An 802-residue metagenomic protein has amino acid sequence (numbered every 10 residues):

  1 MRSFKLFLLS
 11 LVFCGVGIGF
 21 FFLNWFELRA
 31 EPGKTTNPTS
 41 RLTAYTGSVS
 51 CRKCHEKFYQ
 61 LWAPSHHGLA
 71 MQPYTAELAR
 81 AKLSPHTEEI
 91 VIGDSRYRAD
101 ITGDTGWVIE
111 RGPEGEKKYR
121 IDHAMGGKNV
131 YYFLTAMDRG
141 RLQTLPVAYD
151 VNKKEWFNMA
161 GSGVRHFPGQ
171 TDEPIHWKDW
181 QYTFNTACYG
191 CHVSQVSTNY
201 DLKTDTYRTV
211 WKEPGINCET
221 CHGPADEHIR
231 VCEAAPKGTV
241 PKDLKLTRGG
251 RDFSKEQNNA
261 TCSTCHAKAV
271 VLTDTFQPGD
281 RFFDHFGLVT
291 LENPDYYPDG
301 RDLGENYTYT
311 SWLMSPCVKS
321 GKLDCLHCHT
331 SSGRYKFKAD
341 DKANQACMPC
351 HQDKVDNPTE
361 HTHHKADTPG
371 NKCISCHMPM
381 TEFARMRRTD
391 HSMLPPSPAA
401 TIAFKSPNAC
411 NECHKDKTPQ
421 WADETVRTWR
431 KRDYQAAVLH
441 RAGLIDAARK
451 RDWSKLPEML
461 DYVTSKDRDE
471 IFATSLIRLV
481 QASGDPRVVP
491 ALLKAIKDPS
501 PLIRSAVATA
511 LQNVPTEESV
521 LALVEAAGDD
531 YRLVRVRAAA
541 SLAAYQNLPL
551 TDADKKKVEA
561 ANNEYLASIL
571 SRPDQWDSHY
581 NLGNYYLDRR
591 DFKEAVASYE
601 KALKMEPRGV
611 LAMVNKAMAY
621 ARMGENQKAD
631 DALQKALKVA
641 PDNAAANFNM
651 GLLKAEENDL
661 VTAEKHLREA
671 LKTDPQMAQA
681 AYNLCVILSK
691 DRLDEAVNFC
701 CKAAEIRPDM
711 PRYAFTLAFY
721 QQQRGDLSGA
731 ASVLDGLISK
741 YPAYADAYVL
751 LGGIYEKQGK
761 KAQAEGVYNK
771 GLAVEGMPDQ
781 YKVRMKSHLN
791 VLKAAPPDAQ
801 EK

Functional and structural regions predicted by a protein language model:
P32-G33, L42, V49, K57-G126 (+7 more regions): Primarily the internal scaffold of c-type cytochrome electron-transfer domains, especially repeated/multiheme c-type
W453-V463, D485-K497, T516-A527, P549-L566: Amphipathic alpha-helical scaffolding segments comprising HEAT/armadillo-like alpha-solenoid repeats
T464-D469, I496-L502, A527-L533, S571-P573: Short coil turns that connect the paired helices of HEAT/ARM alpha-solenoid repeats
E470, P501-R504, R532, W576-D577 (+6 more regions): Helix-start (N-cap) detector for alpha-helical repeat units in TPR-like alpha-solenoids, especially tetratricopeptide
S483, D498-P499, V514, D529-D530 (+8 more regions): Structural marker of alpha-solenoid helical repeat scaffolds
P486, E517-V520, D554-L566, R589-K601 (+5 more regions): Structural signature of tandem alpha-helical TPR/SEL1-like repeats, specifically the intra-repeat loop/turn
A506, A510, R537, S541 (+7 more regions): Canonical tetratricopeptide repeat
